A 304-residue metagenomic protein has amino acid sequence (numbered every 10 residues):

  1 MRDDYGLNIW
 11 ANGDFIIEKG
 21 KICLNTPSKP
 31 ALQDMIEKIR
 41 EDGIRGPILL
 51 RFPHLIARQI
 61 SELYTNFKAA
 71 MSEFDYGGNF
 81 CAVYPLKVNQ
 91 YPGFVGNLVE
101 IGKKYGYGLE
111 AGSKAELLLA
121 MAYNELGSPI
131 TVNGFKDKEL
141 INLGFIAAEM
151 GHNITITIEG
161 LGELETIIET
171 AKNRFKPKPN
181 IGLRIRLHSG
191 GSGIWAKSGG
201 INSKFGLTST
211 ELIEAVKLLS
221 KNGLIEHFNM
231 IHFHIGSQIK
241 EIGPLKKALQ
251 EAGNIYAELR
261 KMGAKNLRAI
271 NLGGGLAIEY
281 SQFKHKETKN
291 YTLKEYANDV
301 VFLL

Functional and structural regions predicted by a protein language model:
M1-N180, I213, K217, K221-G223 (+2 more regions): A charged N-terminal "starter" segment
P30, R51-R58, N89, G162 (+6 more regions): Conserved active-site and cofactor/substrate-binding residues in soluble primary-metabolism enzymes
R45, K103-K104, G127-I130, E149-T155 (+3 more regions): Glycine-rich tight-turn/loop motif centered on a GG-T
R45, S237-L304: C-terminal active-site-proximal or functional interface alpha/beta core segments in diverse enzymes
Q90-F94, E116-L118, E139, L187-S203 (+2 more regions): Conserved radical SAM core fold
L109-A115, N133-K136, P179-W195, F228-F233 (+1 more regions): Non-cysteine beta-strand/loop elements that form the S-adenosyl-L-methionine
I130, G134, P179-R184, F205-I213 (+2 more regions): Acidic, His- and aromatic-enriched active-site or binding-groove loops in soluble protein domains that engage sugars
I181-R186, G190-F228, F233, I242-Y256: Active-site/ligand-binding-proximal alpha/beta "capping" segment
